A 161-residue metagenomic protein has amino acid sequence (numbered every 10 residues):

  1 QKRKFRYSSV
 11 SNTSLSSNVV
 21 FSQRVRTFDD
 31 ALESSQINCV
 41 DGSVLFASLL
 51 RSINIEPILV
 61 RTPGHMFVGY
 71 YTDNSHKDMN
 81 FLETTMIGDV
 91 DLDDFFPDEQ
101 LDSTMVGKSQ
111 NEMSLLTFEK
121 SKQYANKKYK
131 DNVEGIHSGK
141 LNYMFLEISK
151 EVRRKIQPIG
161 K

Functional and structural regions predicted by a protein language model:
Q1-K161: A structural boundary/capping signal
